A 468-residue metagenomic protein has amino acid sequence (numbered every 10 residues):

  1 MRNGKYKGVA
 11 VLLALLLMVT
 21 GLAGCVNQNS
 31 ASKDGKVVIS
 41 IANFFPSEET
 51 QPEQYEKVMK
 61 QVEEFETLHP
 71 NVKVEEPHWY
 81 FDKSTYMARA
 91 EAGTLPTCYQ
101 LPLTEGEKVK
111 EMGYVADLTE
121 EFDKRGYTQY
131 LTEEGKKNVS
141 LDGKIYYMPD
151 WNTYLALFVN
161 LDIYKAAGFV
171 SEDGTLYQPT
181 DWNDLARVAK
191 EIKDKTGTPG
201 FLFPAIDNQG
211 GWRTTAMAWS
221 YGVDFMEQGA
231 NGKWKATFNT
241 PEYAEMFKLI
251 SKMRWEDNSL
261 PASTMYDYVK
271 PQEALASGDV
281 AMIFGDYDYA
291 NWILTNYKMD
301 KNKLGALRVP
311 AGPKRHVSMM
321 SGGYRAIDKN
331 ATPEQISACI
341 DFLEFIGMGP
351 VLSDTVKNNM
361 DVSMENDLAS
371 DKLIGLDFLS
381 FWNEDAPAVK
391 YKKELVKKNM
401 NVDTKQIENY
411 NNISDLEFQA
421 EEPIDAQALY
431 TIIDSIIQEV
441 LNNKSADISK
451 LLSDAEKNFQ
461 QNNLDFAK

Functional and structural regions predicted by a protein language model:
R2-G4, G8-A14, V19-M112, D123-Y127 (+6 more regions): Conserved N-terminal structural module of periplasmic/extracytoplasmic solute-binding proteins
N29, L141-D150, L155, K165 (+3 more regions): Extracytoplasmic/periplasmic solute-binding protein
P77-Y86, T180-D184, S263-A276: Short helix-initiation/N-cap motifs at beta->coil->alpha
T97-Q100, A281-D286: Paired acidic/hydrophobic, glycine-rich loop segments that form the ligand-binding mouth/hinge of periplasmic-binding
P102-F158, K165, N183-V188, R213 (+2 more regions): Hinge/lid segment of periplasmic solute-binding proteins
T119-L131, G174-Q178, V223-E245, T295-K298 (+1 more regions): Short, solvent-exposed loop/beta-turn-alpha elements that line the ligand-binding surface or hinge of extracytoplasmic
D184-E191, N231-T264, V309: Glycine-centered hinge/linker elements that transmit conformational signals in sensory and ligand-binding systems
Y289-D300, K314-M319, R325-T431, A467: C-terminal lobe and pocket-closing loops of periplasmic/extracytoplasmic Venus-flytrap solute-binding proteins
